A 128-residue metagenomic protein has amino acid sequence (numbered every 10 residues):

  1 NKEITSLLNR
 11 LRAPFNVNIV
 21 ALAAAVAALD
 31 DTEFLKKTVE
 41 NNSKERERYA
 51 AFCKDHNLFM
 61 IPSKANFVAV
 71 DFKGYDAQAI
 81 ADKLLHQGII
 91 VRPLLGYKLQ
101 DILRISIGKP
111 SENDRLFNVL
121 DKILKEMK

Functional and structural regions predicted by a protein language model:
N1-K54, L58-I61: PLP-dependent aminotransferase class I/II
E3, E33, Y75-D76, S111: A generic structural signal for alpha-helix starts
L7, A24, D71, A79 (+1 more regions): Phosphate- and divalent-cation-binding pockets in alpha/beta enzyme and binding domains that engage nucleotide-derived
A13, F72-K73, G108: Structured loop/turn residues at secondary-structure junctions
I19, K64-A65, L95: Short loop/turn and capping residues at structural boundaries
E33-K36, K64-F67, K109: A short, structure-level motif marking secondary-structure boundaries and short turns
S43, D55-Q87, L103: Conserved PLP-binding catalytic core of the aspartate aminotransferase-like
K83-Q87, R92, G96-K128: PLP-dependent enzyme catalytic core of the Aspartate aminotransferase-like
